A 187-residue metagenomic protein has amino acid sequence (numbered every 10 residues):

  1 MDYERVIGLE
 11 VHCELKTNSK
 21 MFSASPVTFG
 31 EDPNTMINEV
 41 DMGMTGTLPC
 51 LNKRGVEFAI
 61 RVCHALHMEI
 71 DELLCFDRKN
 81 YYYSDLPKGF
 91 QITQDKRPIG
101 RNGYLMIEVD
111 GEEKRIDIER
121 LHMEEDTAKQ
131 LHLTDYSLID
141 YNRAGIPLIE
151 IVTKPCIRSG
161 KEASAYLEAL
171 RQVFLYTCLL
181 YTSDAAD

Functional and structural regions predicted by a protein language model:
M1-S183: Basic, nucleic-acid-interacting segments
A185-D187: Positively charged, low-complexity/disordered segments
